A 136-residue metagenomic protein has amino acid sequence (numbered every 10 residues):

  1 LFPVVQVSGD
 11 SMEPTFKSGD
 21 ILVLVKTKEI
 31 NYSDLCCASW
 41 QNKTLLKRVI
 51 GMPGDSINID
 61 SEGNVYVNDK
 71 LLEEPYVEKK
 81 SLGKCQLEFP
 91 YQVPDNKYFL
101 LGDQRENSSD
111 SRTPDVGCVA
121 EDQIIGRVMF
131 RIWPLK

Functional and structural regions predicted by a protein language model:
P3-Q6, D10-K136: Soluble "head" domains of membrane/secretory-pathway proteins
